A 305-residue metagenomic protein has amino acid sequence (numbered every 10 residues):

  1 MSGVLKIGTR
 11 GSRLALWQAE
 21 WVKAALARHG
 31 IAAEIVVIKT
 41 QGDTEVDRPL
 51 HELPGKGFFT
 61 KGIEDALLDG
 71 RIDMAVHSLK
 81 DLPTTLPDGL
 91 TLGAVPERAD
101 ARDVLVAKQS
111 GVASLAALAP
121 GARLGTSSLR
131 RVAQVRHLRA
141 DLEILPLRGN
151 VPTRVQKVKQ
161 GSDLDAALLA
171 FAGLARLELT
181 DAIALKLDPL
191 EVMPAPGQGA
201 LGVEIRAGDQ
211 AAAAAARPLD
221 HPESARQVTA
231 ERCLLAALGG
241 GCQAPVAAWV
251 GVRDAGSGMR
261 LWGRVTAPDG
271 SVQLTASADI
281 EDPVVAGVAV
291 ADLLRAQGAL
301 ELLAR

Functional and structural regions predicted by a protein language model:
S2-R48, E52, H137, D141-R305: Small-molecule-sensing regulatory modules
K6-G8, A75, G93, G125 (+1 more regions): Short, well-ordered beta-strand segments
R48-M74: Short, structured active-site "lid" loops
G62-I63, S114, T153-R154: Short acidic active-site motifs
D73-V76, D165-A166: Short, Asp-centered acidic motifs that coordinate Mg2+ and/or phosphate in catalytic or ligand-binding sites
L79-L82, D88-D141: A conserved helix-loop-strand patch within extracytoplasmic ligand-binding domains of the periplasmic binding
